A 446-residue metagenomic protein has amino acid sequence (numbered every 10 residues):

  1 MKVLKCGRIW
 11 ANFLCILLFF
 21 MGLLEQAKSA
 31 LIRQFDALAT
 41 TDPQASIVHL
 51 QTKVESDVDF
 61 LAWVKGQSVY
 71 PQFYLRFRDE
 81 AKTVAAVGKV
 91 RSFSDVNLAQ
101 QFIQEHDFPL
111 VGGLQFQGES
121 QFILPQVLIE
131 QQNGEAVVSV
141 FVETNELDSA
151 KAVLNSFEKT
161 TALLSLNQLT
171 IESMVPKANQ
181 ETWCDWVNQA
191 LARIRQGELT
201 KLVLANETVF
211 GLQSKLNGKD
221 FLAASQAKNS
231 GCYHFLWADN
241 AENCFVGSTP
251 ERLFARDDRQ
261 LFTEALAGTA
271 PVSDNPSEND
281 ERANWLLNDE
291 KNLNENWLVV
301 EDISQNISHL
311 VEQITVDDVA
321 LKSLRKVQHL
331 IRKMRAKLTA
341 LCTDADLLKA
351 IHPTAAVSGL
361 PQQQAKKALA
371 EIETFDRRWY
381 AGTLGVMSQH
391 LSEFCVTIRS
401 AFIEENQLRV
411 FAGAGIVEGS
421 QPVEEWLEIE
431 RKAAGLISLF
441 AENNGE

Functional and structural regions predicted by a protein language model:
F13, F19-F20: Aromatic (phenylalanine/tyrosine) cluster motif
F20-E55, R78-K89, T144-N145, V153-N188 (+3 more regions): Contiguous alpha-helical scaffold segments within structured protein domains that host functional hotspots
P71-R76, P109-V111, T200-L202, C232-W237: A short, Trp-centered hydrophobic/proline-enriched beta-strand micro-motif
Y74-L124: Glycine-rich, N-terminal phosphate-binding loop and its surrounding beta-alpha-beta segment
F77-E80, A86-R91, I123-V127, A136 (+3 more regions): An anion-binding catalytic pocket shared by soluble metabolic enzymes
D344-N444: Conserved hydrophobic core element of enzyme catalytic domains
